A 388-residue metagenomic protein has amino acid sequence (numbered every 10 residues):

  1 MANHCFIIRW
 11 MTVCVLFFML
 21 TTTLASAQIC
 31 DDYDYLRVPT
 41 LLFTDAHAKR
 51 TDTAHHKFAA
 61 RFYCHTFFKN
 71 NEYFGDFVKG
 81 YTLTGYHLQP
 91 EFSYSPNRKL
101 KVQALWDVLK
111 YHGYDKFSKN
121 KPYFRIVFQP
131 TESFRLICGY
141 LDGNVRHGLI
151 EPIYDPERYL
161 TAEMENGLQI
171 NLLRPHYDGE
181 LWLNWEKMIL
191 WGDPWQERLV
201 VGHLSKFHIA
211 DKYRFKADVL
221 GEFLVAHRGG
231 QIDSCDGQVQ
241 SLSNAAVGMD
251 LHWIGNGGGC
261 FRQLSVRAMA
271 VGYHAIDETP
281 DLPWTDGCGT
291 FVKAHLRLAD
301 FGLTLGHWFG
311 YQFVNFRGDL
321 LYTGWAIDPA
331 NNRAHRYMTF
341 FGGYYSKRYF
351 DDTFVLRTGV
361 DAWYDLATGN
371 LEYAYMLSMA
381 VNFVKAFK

Functional and structural regions predicted by a protein language model:
A2-T12: Bacterial N-terminal signal peptides that target proteins for export
W10-T23: Bacterial N-terminal signal peptides
A27-F128, H295, A374-N382, A386-K388: Beta-barrel outer-membrane channel/assembly domains of diderm bacteria
K69-N71, V145-L149, G230: Short acidic/His/Gly/Ser-rich catalytic and metal-binding motifs that mark active-site loops of diverse hydrolases
E72-V78, P152, D319-I327: Flexible, solvent-exposed loop segments that connect beta-strands
G85, L105, Y123, R174 (+3 more regions): Exposed, low-structure sequence patches enriched in small/polar residues
V127-L136: Short helix C-cap/helix-to-loop transition motifs enriched in small/turn-promoting residues
R135-K206: Surface-exposed coil loops of outer-membrane beta-barrel proteins
